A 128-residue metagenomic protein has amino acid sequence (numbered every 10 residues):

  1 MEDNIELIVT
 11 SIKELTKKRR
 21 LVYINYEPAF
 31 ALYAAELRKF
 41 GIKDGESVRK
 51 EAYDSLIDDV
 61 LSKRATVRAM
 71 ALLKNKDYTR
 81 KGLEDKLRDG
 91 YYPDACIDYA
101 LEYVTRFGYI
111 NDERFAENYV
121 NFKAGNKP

Functional and structural regions predicted by a protein language model:
M1-P128: An alpha-helical, amphipathic repeat domain used for nucleic-acid recognition, typified by the mTERF helical solenoid
